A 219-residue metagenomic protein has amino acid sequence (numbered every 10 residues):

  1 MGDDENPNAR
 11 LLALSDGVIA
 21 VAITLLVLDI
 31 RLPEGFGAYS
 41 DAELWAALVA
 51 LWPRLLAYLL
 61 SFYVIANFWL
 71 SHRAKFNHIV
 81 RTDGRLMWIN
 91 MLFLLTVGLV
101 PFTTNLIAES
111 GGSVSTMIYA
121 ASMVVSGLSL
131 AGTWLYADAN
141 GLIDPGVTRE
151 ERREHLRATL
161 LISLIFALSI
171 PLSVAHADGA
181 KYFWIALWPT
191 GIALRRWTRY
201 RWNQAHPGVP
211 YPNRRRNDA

Functional and structural regions predicted by a protein language model:
M1-A219: Multi-pass alpha-helical transmembrane bundle typical of ion/small-solute transporters and intramembrane aspartyl
